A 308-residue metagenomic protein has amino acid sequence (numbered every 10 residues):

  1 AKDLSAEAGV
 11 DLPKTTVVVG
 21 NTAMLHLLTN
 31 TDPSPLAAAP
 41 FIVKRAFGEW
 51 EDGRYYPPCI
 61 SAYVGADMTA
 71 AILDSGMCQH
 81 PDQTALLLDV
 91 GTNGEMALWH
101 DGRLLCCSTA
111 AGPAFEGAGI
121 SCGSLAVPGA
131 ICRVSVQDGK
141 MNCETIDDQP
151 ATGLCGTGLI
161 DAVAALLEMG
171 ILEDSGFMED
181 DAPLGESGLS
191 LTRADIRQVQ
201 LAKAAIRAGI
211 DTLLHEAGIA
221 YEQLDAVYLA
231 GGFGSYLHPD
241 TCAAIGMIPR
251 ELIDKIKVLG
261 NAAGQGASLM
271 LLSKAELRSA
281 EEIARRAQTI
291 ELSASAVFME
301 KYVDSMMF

Functional and structural regions predicted by a protein language model:
A1-V10, L25-T29, P33-D89, E95-F308: Helical "lid/coupling" subdomains associated with nucleotide-phosphate turnover
N21: Short, conserved phosphate/pyrophosphate- and ester-handling motifs at nucleotide-, phospho-/glycolipid
